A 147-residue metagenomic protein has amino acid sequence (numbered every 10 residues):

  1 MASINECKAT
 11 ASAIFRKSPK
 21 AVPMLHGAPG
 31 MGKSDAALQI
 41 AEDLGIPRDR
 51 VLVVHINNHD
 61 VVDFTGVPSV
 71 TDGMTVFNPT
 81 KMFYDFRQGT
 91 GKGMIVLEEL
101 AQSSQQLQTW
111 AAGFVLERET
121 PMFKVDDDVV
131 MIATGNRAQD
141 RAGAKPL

Functional and structural regions predicted by a protein language model:
M1-L147: AAA+ P-loop NTPase catalytic core and its hallmark functional loops
